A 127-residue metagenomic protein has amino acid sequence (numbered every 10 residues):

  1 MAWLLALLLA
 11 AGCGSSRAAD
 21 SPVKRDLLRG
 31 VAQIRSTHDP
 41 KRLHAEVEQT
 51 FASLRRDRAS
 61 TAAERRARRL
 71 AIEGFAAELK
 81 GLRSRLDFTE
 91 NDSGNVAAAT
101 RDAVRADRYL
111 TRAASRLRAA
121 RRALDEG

Functional and structural regions predicted by a protein language model:
M1-A11: Sec-dependent bacterial lipoprotein signal peptides
C13-S16: Bacterial signal peptide processing site
A18-G127: Alpha-helical segments in soluble extracytoplasmic regions
